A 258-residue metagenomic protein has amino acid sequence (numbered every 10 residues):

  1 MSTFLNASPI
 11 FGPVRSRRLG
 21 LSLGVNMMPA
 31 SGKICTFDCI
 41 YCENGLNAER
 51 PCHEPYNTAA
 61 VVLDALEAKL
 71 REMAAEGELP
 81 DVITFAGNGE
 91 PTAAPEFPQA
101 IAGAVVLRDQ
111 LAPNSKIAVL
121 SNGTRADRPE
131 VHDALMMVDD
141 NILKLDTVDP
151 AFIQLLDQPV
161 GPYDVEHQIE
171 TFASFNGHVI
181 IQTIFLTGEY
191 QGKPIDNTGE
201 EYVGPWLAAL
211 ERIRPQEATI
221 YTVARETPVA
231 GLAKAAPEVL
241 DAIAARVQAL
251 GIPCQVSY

Functional and structural regions predicted by a protein language model:
M1-R18, R50, D64, R71 (+1 more regions): Auxiliary Fe-S-binding modules of radical SAM enzymes
R15-S16, A30-G32, D109, D146: Short polar/acidic secondary-structure junctions
R18-D64: Canonical Radical SAM [4Fe-4S] cluster-binding loop centered on the CxxxCxxC motif and its immediate flanking residues
S22-G24, V82, I142, I180: Short hydrophobic-acidic sequence motifs that mark active-site Asp/Glu residues
G32, E90-P91: Short strand->helix junction
G45-V82, P95-Q99: Conserved alpha-helical substructure of the radical SAM core
I83-N88: Short glycine-rich or small-residue beta-strand-to-loop segments that form or flank ligand, phosphate, metal/Fe-S
A93-A233: Conserved AdoMet/S-adenosylmethionine-binding subsite of the radical SAM
